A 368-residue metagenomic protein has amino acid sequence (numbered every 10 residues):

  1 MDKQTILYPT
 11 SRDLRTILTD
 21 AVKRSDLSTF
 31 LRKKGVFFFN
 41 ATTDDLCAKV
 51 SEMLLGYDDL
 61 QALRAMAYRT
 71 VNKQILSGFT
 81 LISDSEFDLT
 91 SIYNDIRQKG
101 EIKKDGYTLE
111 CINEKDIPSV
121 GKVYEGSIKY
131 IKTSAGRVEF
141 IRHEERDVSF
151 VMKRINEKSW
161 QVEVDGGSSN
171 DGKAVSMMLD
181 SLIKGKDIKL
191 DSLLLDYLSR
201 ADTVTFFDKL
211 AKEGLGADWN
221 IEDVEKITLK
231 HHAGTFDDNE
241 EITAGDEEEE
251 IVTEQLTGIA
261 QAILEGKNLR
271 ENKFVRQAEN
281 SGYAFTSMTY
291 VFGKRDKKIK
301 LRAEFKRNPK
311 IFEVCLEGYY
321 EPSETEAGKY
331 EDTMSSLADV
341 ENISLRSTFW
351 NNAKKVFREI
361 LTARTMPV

Functional and structural regions predicted by a protein language model:
M1-Q161, D165-V368: Intrinsically disordered, low-complexity, charge-rich terminal extensions of nucleic-acid-associated complexes
